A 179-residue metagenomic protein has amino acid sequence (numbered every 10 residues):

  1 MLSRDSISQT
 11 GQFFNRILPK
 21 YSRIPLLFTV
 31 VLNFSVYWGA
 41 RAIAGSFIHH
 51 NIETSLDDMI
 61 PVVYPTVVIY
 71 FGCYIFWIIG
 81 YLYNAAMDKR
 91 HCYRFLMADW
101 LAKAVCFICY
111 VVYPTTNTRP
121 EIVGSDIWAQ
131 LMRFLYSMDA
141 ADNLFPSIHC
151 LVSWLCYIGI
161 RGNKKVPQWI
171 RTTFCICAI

Functional and structural regions predicted by a protein language model:
L2-F76: N-terminal transmembrane-helix/juxtamembrane module of multi-pass inner/ER membrane proteins
N33, N84-A85: Alpha-helical transmembrane segments
I43-S55, A85-W169, T173: Membrane-interface loops
V67-G80, H149-L155: Hydrophobic alpha-helical transmembrane segments
I176-I179: Membrane-interface alpha helices of multi-pass inner-membrane proteins
